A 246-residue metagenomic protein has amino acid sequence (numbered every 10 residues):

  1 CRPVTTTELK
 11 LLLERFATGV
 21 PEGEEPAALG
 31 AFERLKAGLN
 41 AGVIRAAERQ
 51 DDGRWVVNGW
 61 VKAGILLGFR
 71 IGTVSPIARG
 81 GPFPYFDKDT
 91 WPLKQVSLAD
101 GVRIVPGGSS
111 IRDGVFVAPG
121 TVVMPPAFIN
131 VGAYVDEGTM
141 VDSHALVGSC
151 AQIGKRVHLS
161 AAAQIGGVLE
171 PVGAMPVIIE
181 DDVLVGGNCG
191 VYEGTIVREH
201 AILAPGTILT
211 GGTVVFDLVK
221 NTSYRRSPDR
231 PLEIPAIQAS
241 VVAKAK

Functional and structural regions predicted by a protein language model:
C1-V102, A239-K246: Terminal amphipathic alpha-helical/low-complexity segments used for targeting or macromolecular assembly
L98, R103-V241: Structural signal for interior beta-strand "rungs" in well-ordered beta-sheet cores of soluble enzyme domains
